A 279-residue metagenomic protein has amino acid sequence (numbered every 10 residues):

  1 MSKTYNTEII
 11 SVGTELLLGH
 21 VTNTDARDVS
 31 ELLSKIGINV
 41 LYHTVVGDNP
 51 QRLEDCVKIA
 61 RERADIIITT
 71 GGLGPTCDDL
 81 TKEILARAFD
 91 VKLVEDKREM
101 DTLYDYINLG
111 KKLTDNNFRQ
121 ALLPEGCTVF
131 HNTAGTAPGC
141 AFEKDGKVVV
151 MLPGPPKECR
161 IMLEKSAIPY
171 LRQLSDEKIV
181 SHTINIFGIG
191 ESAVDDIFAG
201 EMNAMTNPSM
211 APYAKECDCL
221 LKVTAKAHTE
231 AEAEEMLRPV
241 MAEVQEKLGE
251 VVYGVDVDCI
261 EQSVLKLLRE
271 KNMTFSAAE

Functional and structural regions predicted by a protein language model:
S2-H43, E234-E235: Glycine-rich phosphate/diphosphate-binding loop of Rossmann-like nucleotide-binding domains
T7-I9, V149, F275: Conserved hydrophobic helix-helix packing surfaces used for dimerization/oligomerization
V12-T14, T69-C77, P153, A227 (+2 more regions): Glycine-rich beta-strand-to-loop/alpha-helix junction loops that act as flexible
Y42-R52: Short beta->alpha junction loops
R52-D55, E62, D79-L174: Proline/glycine-rich low-complexity loops and linkers
E62-R87, M273, A278: Glycine-rich phosphate-binding loop
E143-C217, K222-T224, E232-L237, M241-E243: Accessory alpha-helical/coil subdomains and C-terminal extensions that flank or cap enzyme catalytic cores
A233, V244-A278: Short alpha-helical segments enriched in small residues
